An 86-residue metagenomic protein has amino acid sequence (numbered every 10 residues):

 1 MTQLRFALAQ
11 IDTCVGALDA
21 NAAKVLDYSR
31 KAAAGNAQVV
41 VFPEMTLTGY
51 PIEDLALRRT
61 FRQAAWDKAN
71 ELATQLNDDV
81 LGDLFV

Functional and structural regions predicted by a protein language model:
M1-V86: Hydrophobic structural segments
